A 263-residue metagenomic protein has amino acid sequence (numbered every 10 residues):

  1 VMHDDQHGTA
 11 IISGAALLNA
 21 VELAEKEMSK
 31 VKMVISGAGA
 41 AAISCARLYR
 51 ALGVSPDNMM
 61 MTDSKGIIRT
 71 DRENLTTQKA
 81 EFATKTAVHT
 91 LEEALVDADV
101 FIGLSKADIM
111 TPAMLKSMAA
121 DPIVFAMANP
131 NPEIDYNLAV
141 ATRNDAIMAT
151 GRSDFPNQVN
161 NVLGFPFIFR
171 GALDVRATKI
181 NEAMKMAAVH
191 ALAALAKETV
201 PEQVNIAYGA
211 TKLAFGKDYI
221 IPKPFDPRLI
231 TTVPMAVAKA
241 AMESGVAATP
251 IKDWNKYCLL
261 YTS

Functional and structural regions predicted by a protein language model:
V1-D4, I35, M61, I102-G103 (+3 more regions): General beta-strand structural signal in soluble alpha/beta enzymes
M2-G8, L18-A24, K30, A128-P234 (+1 more regions): Adenosine-phosphate binding glycine-rich loop
H7, I11-A98, I102: Glycine-rich phosphate/diphosphate-binding loop of Rossmann-like nucleotide-binding domains
I12, A40, S44, E93-V96 (+7 more regions): Generic recognition of stable, solvent-exposed alpha-helical segments in well-folded globular domains
K32-A42, D63-G66, V204-F215, K252-C258: A glycine-rich phosphate-binding loop feature that marks nucleotide/adenosyl-phosphate handling sites
Y49-A51, N74-T76, L115-S117, L138-T142 (+1 more regions): Short, glycine/charged-enriched secondary-structure capping and boundary segments
A80-I147, R152-D154: Rossmann-like adenosine-cofactor binding region
Y261-T262: Conserved small/polar residues in nucleotide/adenosyl-binding loops
